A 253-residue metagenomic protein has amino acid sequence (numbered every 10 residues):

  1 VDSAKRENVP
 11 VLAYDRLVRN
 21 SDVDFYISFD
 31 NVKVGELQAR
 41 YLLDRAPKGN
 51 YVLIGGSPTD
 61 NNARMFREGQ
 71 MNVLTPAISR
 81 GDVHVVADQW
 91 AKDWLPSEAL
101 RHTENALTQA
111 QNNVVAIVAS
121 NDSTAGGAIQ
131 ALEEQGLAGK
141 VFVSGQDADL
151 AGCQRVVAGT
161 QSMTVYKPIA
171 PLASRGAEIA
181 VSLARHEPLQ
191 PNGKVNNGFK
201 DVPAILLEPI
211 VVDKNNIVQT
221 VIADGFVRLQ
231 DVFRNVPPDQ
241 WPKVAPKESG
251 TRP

Functional and structural regions predicted by a protein language model:
V1-P253: A residue-level marker of the well-folded mature domains of exported/periplasmic proteins
